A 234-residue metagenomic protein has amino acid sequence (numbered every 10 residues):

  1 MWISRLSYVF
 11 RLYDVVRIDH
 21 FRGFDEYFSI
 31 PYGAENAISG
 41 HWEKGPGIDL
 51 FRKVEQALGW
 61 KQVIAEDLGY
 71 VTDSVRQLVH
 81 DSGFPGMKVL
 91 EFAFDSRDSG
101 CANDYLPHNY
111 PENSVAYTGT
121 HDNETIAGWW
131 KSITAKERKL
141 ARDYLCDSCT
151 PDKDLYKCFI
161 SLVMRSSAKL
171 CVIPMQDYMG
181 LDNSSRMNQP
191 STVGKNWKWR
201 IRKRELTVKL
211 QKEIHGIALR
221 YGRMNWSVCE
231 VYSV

Functional and structural regions predicted by a protein language model:
M1-V234: Catalytic cores of glycan-processing enzymes that make or break glycosidic bonds
